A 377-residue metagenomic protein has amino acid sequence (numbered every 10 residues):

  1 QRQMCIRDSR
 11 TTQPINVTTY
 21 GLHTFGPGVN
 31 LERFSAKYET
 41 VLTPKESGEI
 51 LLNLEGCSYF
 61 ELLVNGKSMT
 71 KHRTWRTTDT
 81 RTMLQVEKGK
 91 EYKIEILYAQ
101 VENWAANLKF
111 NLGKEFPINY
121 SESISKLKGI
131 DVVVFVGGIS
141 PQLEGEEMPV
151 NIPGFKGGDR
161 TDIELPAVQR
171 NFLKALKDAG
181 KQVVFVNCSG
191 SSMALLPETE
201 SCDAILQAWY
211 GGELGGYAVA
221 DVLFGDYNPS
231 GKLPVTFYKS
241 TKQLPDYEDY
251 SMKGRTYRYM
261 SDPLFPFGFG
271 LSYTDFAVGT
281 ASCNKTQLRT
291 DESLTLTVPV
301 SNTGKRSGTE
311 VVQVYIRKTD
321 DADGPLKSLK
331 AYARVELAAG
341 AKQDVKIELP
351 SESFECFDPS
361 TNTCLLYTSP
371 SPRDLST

Functional and structural regions predicted by a protein language model:
Q1-R2, I6, Y367, P372-T377: Single conserved hydrophobic/aromatic residue that forms the stacking wall/gate of nucleotide- or nucleobase-binding
Q3, R7-L51, E55-E144, P149-T161: Extracellular/secretory pathway-exposed regions associated with glycan biology
R10-R33, R258-Q287: Edge strands and adjacent loops of beta-rich recognition modules
F60-T82, Q243, S251-M252, Y257-S261 (+2 more regions): Intrinsically disordered, low-complexity Ser/Thr/Gly-rich stretches
E95, W104-N107, V184-N187, N228-D246: Acidic/polar loop patches that form or flank catalytic/metal-binding clefts of enzymes that bind anionic ligands
Q100, I139-L143, S189-A194, G211-L214 (+1 more regions): Solvent-exposed loop/turn segments at secondary-structure junctions within structured extracellular/periplasmic domains
E164-E213: Catalytic cores of nucleophile-dependent amide-cleaving enzymes
A208-T241: Active-site-proximal C-terminal subdomain of hydrolase catalytic domains
